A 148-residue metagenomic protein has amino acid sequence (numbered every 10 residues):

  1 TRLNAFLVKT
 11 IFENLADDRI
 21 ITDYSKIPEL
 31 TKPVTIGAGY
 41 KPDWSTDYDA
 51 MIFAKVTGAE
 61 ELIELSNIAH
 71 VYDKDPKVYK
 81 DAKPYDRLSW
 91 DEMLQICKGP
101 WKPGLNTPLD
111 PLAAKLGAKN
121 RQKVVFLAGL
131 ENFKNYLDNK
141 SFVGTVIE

Functional and structural regions predicted by a protein language model:
T1-E148: C-terminal catalytic "cap/lid" subdomain
